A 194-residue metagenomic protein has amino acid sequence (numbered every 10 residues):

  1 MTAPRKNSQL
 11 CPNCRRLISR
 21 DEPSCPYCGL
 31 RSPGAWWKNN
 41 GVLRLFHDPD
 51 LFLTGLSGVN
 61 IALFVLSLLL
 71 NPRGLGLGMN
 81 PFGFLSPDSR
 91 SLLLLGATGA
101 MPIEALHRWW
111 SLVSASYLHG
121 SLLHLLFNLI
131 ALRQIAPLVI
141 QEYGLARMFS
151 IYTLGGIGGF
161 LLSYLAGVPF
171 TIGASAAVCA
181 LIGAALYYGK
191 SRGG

Functional and structural regions predicted by a protein language model:
M1-P4: Short, intrinsically disordered linker segments that flank or connect zinc-binding domains
K6-R20, P26-G194: A detector for small-residue-rich transmembrane helices and their helix-helix packing motifs
